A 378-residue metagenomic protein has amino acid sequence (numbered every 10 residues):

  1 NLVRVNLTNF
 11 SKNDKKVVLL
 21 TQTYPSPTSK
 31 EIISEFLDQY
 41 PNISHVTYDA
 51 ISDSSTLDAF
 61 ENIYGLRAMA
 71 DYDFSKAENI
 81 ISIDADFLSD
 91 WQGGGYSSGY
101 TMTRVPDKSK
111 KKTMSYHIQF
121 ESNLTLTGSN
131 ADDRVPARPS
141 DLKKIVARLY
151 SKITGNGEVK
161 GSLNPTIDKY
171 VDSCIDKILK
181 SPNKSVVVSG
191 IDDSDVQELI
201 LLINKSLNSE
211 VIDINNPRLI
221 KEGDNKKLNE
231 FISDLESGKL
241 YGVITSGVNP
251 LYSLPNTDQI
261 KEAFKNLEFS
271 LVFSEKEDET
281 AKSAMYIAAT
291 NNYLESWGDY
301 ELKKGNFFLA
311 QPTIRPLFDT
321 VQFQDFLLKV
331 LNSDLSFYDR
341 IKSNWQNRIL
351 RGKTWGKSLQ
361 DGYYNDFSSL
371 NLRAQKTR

Functional and structural regions predicted by a protein language model:
L2, P27-E31, D325: Generic alpha-helix structural propensity
V3-V5, F10-S11: Conserved catalytic alpha/beta cores of large enzymes that bind or transform nucleotide phosphates and polynucleotides
R4, K30-I33, V146, I200: Hydrophobic face of alpha-helices
R4, Y100, N371-A374: Extracytosolic ligand-binding ectodomains
F10, Y48-W355: Non-catalytic alpha/beta scaffold blocks inside enzyme catalytic domains
K12-T47, I51-S55, A77, D90-G95: A conserved hydrophobic secondary-structure block that centers on an alpha-helix together with its immediately flanking
S343-R378: Long, low-complexity segments enriched in small/aliphatic residues
